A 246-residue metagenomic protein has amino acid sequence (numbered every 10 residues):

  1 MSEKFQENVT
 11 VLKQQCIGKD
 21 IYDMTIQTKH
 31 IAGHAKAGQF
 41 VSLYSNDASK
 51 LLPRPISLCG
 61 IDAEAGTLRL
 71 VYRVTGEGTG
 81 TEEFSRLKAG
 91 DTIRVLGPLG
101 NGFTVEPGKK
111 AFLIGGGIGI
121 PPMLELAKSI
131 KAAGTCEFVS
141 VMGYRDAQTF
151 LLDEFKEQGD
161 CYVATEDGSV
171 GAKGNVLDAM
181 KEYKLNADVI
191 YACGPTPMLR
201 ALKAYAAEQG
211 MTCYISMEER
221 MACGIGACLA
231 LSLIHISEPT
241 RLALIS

Functional and structural regions predicted by a protein language model:
S2-K88: Ferredoxin-reductase
G18, D62-A65, G100, G168 (+2 more regions): Residue-level detector of flexible, active-site-proximal loop/helix-junction positions within diverse enzyme catalytic
T79-E218: FNR/FR-type flavoprotein reductase catalytic core
E219-L233, S237: Local cysteine-cluster metal-coordination motifs and their immediate loop/turn environment, predominantly Fe-S cluster
I234-S246: Single conserved hydrophobic/aromatic residue that forms the stacking wall/gate of nucleotide- or nucleobase-binding
